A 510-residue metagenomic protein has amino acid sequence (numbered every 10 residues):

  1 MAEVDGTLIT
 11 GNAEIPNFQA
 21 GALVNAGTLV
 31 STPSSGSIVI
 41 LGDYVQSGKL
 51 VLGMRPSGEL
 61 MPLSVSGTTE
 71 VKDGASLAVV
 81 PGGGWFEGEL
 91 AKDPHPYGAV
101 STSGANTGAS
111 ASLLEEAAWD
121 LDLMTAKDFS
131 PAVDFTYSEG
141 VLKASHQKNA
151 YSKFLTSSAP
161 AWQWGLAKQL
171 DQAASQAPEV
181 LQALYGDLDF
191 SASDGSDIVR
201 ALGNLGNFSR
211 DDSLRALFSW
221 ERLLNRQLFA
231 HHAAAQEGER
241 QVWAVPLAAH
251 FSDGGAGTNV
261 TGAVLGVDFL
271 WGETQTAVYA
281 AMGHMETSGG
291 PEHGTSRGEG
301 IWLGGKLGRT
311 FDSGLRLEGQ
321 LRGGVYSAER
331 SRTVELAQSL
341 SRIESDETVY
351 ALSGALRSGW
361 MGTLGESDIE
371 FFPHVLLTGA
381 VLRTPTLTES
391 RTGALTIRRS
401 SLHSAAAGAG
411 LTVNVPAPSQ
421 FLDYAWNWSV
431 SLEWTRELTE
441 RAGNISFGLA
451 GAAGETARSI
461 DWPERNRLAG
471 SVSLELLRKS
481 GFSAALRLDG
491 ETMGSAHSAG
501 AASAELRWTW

Functional and structural regions predicted by a protein language model:
A2-G98, T102-A105: Extracellular beta-strand/loop-rich repeat segments of large surface/secreted proteins
G53-R55, T68, D73-A201: Extracellular/surface-exposed low-complexity segments
G98-V100, T258-W271, A394-L402: Short secondary-structure subsegments characteristic of cysteine-rich extracellular domains
Q176, V180-E366, W462, S473 (+1 more regions): Outer membrane beta-barrel translocator domains of Type V secretion systems
A256, E286-S296, S327-T348, R383-A405 (+1 more regions): Solvent-exposed, glycine/polar-rich loop segments of beta-barrel outer-membrane systems
W271-T274, T310-L317, M361-F372, P416-V430 (+1 more regions): Secondary-structure transition into beta-strands, especially the periplasmic turns and strand N-termini that construct
G304, V381, T396-W510: Outer membrane beta-barrel transmembrane domains
G324, S358-W360, E370-F371, L376-T384: Solvent-exposed flexible segments
